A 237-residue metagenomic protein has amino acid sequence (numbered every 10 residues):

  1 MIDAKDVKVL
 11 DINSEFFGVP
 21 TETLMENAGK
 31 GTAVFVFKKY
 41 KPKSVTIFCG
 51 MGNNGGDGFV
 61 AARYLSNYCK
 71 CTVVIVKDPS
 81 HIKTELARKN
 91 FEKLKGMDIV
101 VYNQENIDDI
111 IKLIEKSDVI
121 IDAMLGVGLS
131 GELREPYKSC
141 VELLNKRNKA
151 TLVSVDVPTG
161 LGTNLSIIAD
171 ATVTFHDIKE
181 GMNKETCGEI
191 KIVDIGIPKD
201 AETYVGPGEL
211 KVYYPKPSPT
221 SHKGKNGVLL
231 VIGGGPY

Functional and structural regions predicted by a protein language model:
M1-A4, G18, E22, E26-K30 (+8 more regions): Electropositive phosphate-/nucleotide-binding environments in soluble metabolic enzymes
M1-F48, I232: An N-terminal, well-structured beta->alpha segment
I2, S117-Y237: YjeF_N-associated NAD(P)HX repair module
L10-F17, F35, K39, Y68 (+6 more regions): Change "in soluble alpha/beta enzymes" to "in soluble alpha/beta proteins
S14, D78-S80, N106-D108, T159 (+2 more regions): Residue-level detector of flexible, active-site-proximal loop/helix-junction positions within diverse enzyme catalytic
V34-A123, E132-S154: Nucleotide and nucleotide-moiety/phosphate-recognizing core
